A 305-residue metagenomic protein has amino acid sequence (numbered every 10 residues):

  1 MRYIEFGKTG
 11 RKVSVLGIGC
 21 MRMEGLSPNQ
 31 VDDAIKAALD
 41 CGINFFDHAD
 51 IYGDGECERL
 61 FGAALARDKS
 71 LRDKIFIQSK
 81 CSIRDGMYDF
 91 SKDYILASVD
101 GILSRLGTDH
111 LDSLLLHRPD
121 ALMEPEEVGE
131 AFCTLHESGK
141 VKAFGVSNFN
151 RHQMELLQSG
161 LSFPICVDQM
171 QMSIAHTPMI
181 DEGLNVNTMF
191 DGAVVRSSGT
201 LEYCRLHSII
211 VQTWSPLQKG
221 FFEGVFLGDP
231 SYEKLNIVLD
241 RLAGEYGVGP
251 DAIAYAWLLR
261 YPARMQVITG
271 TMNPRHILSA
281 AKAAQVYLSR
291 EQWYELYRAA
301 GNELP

Functional and structural regions predicted by a protein language model:
M1-I75, E137: N-terminal binding-site loop/beta-alpha segment at the start of enzyme catalytic domains that lines or forms
M23-N29, A49-R59, R84-D89, D120-E124 (+2 more regions): Acidic-and-aromatic substrate-binding clefts and catalytic sites of carbohydrate-active enzymes
L26-A38, F90-L106, H152-E155: Short, acidic/polar
I43, T108-L111, V141, I165: A structural motif
F45-Y52, L115-L116, K142-G145: Short catalytic-loop micro-motif centered on adjacent basic/acidic residues
R72-D93, H117-R118: Structural motif corresponding to the early beta-alpha repeats
L103-E124: Active-site groove signature of glycoside hydrolases
P119, M123-P305: Beta/alpha (TIM)-barrel catalytic core signal, keyed to glycine-rich beta->alpha loops juxtaposed to Asp/Glu that bind
